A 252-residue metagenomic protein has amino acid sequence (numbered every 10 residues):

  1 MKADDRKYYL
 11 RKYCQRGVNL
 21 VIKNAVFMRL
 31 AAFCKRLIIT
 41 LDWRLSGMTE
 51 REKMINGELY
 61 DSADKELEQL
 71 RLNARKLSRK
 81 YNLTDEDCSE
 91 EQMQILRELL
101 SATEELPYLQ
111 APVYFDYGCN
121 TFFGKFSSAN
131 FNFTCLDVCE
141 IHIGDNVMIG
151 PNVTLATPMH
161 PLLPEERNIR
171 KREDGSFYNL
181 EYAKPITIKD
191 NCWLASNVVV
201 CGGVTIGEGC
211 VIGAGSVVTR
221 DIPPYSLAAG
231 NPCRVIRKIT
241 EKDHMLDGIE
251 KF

Functional and structural regions predicted by a protein language model:
K7-M28, C34-E105, L162-E165, P232-F252: Terminal amphipathic alpha-helical/low-complexity segments used for targeting or macromolecular assembly
P107-L109: Extracellular beta-strand-rich, repetitive "passenger/adhesive" scaffolds that bind or process carbohydrates
V113-F123, S128-V204, N231-P232, K238-I249: Flexible, glycine/small-residue-enriched loop-and-beta-strand segment within the central core of proteins
G209, S226: Catalytic-loop signature of eukaryotic-like protein kinases
I212, G230: Conserved G/P- and acidic residue-centered "switch" motifs that form tight phosphate/ATP-binding loops in soluble
